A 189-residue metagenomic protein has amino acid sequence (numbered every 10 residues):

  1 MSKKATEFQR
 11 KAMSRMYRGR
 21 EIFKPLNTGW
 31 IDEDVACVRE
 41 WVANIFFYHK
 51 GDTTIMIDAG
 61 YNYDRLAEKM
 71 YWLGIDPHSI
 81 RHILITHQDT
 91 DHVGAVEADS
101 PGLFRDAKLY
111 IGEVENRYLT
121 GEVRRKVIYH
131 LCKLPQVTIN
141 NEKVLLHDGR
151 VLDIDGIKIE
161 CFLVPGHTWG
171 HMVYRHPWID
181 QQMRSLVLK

Functional and structural regions predicted by a protein language model:
M1-R20: Accessory terminal helices/loops
I22-L73, V173-K189: Conserved beta-strand hairpin/beta-sheet module of binuclear metal-dependent hydrolase folds, prominently
L26-V35, H130-L134, D155-I159: Short Pro/Gly-enriched beta-strand edge/turn motifs at strand-loop
D34, Y48, D58, H87 (+3 more regions): Divalent metal-coordination and catalytic microenvironments
I55-D58, S79-L84, C161-L163: Short catalytic-loop micro-motif centered on adjacent basic/acidic residues
Y63, Y71-R150: Active-site HxH/HxHxD metal-binding segment of metal-dependent hydrolases
T90-G94, G170, D180: Short active-site segment of divalent metal-dependent hydrolases/proteases that encodes the spacing between
